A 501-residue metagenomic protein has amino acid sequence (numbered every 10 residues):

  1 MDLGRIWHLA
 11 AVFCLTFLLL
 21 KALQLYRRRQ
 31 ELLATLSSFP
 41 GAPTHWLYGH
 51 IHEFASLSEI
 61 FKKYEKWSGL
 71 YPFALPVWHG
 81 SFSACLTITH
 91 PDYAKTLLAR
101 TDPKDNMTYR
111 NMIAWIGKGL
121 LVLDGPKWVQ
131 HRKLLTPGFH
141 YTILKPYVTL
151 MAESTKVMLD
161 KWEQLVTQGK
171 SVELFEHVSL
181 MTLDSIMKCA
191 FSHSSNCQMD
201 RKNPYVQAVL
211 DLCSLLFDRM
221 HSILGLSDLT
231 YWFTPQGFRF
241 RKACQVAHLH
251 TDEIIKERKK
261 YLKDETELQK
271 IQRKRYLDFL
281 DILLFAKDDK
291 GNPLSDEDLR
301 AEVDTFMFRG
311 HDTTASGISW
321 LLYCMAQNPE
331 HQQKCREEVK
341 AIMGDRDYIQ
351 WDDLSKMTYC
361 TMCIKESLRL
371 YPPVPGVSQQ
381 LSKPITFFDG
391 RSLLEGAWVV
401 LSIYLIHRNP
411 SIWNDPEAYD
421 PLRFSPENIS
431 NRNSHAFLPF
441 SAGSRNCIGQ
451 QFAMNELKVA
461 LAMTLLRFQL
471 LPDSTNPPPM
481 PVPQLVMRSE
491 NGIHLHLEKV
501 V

Functional and structural regions predicted by a protein language model:
M1-L18, L36, W78-L86, T142-E153 (+8 more regions): Cytochrome P450
D2-Q130, K145, T149-K161, F238 (+2 more regions): N-terminal membrane-proximal hinge/A-helix region immediately C-terminal to the signal-anchor transmembrane segment
I51-P72, V246-L249, E253, Q350-R391 (+1 more regions): Conserved cytochrome P450 K-helix E-x-x-R motif and the immediately C-terminal K′/meander segment
H52, H140, E173, A243-I318 (+6 more regions): Conserved cytochrome P450 catalytic core segment spanning the I/J/K helices
P137, D304, P426-L457, P481-Q484: Cytochrome P450 heme-thiolate "Cys pocket" and heme-binding signature region
T182, I186, A190-F191, A243 (+7 more regions): Central I-helix of cytochrome P450 enzymes
P329-H331, Q450-M487: Cytochrome P450 heme-binding "Cys pocket" and the immediately downstream C-terminal segment
Y371, L401-N428: Conserved cytochrome P450 K-helix/beta-meander segment immediately N-terminal to the heme-binding cysteine loop
